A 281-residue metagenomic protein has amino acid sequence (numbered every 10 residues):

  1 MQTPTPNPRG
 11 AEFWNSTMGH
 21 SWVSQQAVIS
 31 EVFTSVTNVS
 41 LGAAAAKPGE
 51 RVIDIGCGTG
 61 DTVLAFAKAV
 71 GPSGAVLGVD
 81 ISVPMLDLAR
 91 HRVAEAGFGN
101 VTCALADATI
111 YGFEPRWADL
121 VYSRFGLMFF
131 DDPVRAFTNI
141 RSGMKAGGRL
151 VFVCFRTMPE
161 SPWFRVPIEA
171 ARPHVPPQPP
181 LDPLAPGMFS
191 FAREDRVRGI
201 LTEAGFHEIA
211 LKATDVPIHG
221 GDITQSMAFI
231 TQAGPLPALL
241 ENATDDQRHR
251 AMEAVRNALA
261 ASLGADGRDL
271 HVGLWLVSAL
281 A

Functional and structural regions predicted by a protein language model:
T3-F13, M18-S21, Q25-Q26, S30-F33 (+3 more regions): Conserved Class I S-adenosyl-L-methionine
E31-E50, A65: Conserved alpha-helix/loop element of class I SAM-dependent methyltransferases that forms part of the SAM/SAH-binding
A44-A46, V70, M144: A generic alpha-to-beta junction signature in SAM-dependent methyltransferases
R51-Y111, L120, R135: Class I SAM-dependent methyltransferase SAM/SAH-binding core
V70, V93, A171, L201 (+2 more regions): Conserved hydrophobic residues forming the short capping helix/wall of the S-adenosyl-L-methionine
D119-P133, R156: A short SAM/SAH-binding and catalytic strip from SAM-dependent methyltransferases
V134-R135, R141, K145, R149-G221 (+1 more regions): Conserved catalytic/acceptor-binding region of the Class I
